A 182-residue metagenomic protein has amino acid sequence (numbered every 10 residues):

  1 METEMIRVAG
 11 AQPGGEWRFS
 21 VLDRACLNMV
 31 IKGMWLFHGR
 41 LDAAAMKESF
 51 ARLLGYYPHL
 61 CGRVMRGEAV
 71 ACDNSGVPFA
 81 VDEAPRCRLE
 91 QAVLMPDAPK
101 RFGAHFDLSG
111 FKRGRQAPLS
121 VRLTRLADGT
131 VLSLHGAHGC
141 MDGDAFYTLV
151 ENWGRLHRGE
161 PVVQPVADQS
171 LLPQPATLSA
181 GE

Functional and structural regions predicted by a protein language model:
M1-E182: Non-catalytic N-terminal regions of enzymes
